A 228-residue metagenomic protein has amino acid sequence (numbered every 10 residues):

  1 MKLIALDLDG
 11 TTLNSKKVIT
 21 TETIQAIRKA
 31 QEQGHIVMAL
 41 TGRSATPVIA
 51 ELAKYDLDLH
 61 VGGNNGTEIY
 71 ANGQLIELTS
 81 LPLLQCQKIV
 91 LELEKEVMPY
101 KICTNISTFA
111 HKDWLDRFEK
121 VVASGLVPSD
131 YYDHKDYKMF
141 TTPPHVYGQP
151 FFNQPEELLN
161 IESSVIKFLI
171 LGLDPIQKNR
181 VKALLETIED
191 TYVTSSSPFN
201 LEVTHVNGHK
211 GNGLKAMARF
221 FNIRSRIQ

Functional and structural regions predicted by a protein language model:
M1-K2, E32: Short, Lys/Arg-enriched, disordered terminal segments
K2-K17, A39, I89: Asp-based phosphoryl-transfer active-site loop
L3, H60, I227-Q228: Hydrophobic "anchor" residues on beta-strands that sit immediately upstream of conserved functional sites
N14, A39-G42, S80, G172 (+2 more regions): Conserved residues at beta->alpha junctions
V18, T46-P47, I176, H209: Short alpha-helical
T21-D130: Active-site phosphate-binding/coordination module
I106-Q228: Conserved acidic, metal-coordinating active-site core of Asp-based, Mg2+-dependent phosphoryl-transfer enzymes
